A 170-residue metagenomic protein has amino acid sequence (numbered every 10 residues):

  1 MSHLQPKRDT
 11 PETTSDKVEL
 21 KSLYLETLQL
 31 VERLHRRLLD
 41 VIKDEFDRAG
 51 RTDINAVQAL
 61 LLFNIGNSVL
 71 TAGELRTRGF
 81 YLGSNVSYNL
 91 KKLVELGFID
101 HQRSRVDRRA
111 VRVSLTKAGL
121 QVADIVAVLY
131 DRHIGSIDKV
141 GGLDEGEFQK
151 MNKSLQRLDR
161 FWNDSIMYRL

Functional and structural regions predicted by a protein language model:
M1-E19, L143-L170: C-terminal regulatory/oligomerization modules of transcriptional regulators
M1-T52: N-terminal leader segment of winged-helix/HTH proteins
K7, K91-K150: Charged, amphipathic alpha-helical coiled-coil/dimerization segments
L23, A56-Q58, A118, E147: N-terminal positioning helix adjacent to the helix-turn-helix/winged-helix DNA-binding module
E32-H35, L62, G66, T116 (+2 more regions): Generic structural concept
L34, L38-V41, E45, G79 (+2 more regions): Alpha-helical linker/hinge and terminal dimerization helices associated with HTH transcriptional regulators
D40-N85: N-terminal helix-turn-helix DNA-binding core of bacterial DNA-binding proteins
Y88: DNA-binding alpha-helical recognition surfaces that contact promoter or target DNA
